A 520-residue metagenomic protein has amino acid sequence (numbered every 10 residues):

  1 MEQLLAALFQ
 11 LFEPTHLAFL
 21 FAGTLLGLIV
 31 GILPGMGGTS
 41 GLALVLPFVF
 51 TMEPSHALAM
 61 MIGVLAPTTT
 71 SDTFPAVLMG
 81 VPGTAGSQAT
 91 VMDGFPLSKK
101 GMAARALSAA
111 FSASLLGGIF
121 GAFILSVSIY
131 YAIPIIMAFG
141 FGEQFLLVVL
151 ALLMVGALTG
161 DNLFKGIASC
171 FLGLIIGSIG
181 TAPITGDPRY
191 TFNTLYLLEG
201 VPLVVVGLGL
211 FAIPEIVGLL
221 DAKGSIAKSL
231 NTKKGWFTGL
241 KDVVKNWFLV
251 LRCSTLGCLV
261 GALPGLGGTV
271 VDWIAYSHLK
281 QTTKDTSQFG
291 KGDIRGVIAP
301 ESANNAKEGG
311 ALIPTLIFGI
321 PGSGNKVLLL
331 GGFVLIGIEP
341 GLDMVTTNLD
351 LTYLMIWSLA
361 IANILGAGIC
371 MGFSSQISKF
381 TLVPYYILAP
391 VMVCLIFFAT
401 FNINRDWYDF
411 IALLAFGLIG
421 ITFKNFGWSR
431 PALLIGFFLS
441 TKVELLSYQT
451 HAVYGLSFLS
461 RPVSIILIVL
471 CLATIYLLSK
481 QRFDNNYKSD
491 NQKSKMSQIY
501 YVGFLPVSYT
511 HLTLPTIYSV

Functional and structural regions predicted by a protein language model:
M1-A59, A103-S108, S114, G118-V127 (+4 more regions): N-terminal alpha-helical transmembrane segments of multi-pass membrane transport and channel/translocase proteins
M1-L11, H16-A18, A157, D161-G166 (+3 more regions): Hydrophobic transmembrane alpha-helices of multi-pass small-molecule transporters
M1-S55, Y190-D293, F398, P506-S508: Helix-loop-helix hairpins and the membrane-proximal interhelical loops of multi-pass alpha-helical transport proteins
T24-G38, T68-G80, V155-G160, T255-P264 (+3 more regions): Transmembrane alpha-helix interface/packing and boundary motifs in multi-pass membrane proteins, characterized by
G38-F48, M61, A76-P96, V127 (+6 more regions): Re-entrant/interfacial helical elements at transmembrane boundaries that shape and gate the permeation pathway
S55, S98-A113, T286-I294, W428: Membrane-interface alpha-helices at helix entry/exit sites of multi-pass transporters
S108-S225, L335-N486: Membrane-embedded alpha-helical modules
H511-V520: Single conserved hydrophobic/aromatic residue that forms the stacking wall/gate of nucleotide- or nucleobase-binding
